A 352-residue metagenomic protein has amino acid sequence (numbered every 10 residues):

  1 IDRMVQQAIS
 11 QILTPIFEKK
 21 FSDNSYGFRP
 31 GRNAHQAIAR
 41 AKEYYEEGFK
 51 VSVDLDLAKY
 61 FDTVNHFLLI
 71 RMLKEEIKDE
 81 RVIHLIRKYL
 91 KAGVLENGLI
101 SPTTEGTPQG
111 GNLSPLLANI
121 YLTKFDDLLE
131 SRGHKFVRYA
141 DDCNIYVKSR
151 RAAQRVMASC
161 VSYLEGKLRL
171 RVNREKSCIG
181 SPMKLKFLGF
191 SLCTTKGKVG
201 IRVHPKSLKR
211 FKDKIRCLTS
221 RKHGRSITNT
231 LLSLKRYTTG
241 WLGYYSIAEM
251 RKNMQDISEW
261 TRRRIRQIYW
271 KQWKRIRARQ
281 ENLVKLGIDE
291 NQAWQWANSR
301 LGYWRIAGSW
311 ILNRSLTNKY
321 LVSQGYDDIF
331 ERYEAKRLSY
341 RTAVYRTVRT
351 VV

Functional and structural regions predicted by a protein language model:
I1-V352: Non-catalytic terminal/accessory segments
